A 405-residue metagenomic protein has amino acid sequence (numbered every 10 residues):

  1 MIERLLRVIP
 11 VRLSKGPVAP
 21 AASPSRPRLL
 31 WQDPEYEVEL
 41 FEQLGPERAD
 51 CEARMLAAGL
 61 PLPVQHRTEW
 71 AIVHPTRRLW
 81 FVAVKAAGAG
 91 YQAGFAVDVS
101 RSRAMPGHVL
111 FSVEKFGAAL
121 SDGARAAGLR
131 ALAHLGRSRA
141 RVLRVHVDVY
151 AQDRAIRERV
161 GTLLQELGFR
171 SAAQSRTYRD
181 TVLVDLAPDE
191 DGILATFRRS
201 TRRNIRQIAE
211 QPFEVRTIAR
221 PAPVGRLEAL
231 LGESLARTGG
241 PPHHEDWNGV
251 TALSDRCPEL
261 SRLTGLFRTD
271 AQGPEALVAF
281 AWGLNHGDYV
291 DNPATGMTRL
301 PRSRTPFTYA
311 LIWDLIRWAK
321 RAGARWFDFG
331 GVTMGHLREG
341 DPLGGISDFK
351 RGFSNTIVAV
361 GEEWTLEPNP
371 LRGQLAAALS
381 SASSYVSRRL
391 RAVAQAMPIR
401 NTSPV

Functional and structural regions predicted by a protein language model:
I2-G45, V99-M105, L164-D191, R325-V405: Active-site/acyl-donor-binding loops of N-acyltransferases
P27-M105, A151-D153, E166-S175, R179 (+1 more regions): A conserved beta-strand-loop-helix scaffold within acyl/acetyltransferase catalytic domains
H108, A126-R137, L260-P370: Aromatic (often tryptophan-rich) hydrophobic motifs at membrane interfaces
E114-L120, R302: The substrate-binding groove and active-site-proximal loops of carbohydrate-active enzymes, especially glycoside
F116-A118, V147-Y150, I218, T295-M297 (+1 more regions): Short strand-loop junctions, especially beta-strand C-caps/beta-turns that link beta-sheets to coils or alpha-helices
L120-G123, A151-I156, P223, G335-P342: Acidic-and-aromatic substrate-binding clefts and catalytic sites of carbohydrate-active enzymes
G123-T181: Non-catalytic accessory segments adjacent to catalytic cores
L143-D148, R216-A219, G265, W326-F329: A structural signal for short, well-ordered beta-strand segments and their strand-loop junctions that often border
